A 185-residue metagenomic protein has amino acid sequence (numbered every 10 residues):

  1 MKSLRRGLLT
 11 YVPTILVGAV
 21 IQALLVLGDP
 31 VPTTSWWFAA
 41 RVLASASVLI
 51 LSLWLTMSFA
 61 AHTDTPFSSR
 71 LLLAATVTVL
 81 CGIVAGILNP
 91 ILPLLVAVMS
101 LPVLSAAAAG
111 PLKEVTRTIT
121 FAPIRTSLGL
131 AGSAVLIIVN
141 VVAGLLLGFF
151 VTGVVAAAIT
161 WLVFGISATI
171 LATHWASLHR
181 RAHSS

Functional and structural regions predicted by a protein language model:
M1-G86, P93, A97-V141, G148-F149 (+1 more regions): Helix-coil boundary and N-terminal low-complexity module in membrane systems
